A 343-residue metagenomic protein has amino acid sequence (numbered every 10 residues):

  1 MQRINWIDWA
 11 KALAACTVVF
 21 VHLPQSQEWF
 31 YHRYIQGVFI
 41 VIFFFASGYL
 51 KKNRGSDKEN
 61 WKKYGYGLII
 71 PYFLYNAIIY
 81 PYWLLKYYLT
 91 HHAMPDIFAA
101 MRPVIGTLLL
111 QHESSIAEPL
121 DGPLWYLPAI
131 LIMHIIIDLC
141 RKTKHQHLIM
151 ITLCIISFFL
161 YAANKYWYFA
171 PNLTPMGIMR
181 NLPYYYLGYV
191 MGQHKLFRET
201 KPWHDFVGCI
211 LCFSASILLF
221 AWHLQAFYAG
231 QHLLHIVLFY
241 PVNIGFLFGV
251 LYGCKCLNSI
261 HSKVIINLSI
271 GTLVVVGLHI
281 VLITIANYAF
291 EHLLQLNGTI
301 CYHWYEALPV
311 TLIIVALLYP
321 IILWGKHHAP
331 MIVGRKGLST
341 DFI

Functional and structural regions predicted by a protein language model:
M1-I343: Alpha-helical transmembrane segments and their immediate juxtamembrane cytosolic regions
